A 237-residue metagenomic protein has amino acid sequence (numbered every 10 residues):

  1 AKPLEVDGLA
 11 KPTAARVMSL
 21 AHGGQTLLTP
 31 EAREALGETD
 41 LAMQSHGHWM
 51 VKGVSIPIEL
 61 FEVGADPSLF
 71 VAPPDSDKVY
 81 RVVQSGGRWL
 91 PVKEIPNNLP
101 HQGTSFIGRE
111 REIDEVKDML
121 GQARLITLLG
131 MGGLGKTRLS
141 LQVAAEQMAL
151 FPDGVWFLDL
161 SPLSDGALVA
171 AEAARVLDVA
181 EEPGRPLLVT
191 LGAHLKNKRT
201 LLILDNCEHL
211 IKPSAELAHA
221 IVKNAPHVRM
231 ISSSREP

Functional and structural regions predicted by a protein language model:
A1-P67, P73: Catalytic beta-strand-to-alpha-helix segment of the class III nucleotidyl cyclase homology domain
V17, G53, R109, K136-T137: Short, conserved phosphate/pyrophosphate- and ester-handling motifs at nucleotide-, phospho-/glycolipid
H22-G24, I56-P57, F151-G154, P226-V228: Short glycine-/polar-rich loops that comprise or flank the Walker A/P-loop and associated switch/sensor motifs
L27, T127, L201-I203: Structural motif
A32-E34, P67-S68, S161-D165, H209 (+1 more regions): Conserved nucleotide-binding/hydrolysis micro-motifs of P-loop NTPases
F70-D118: Conserved adenine-nucleotide phosphate-binding loops and their immediately adjacent elements
R111-L134, R138-R199: Post-nucleotide-binding-loop coupling segment downstream of the phosphate-binding loop, primarily in RecA-like P-loop
G121, A144-P152, R185-P237: A conserved switch/coupling segment of P-loop NTPase cores
